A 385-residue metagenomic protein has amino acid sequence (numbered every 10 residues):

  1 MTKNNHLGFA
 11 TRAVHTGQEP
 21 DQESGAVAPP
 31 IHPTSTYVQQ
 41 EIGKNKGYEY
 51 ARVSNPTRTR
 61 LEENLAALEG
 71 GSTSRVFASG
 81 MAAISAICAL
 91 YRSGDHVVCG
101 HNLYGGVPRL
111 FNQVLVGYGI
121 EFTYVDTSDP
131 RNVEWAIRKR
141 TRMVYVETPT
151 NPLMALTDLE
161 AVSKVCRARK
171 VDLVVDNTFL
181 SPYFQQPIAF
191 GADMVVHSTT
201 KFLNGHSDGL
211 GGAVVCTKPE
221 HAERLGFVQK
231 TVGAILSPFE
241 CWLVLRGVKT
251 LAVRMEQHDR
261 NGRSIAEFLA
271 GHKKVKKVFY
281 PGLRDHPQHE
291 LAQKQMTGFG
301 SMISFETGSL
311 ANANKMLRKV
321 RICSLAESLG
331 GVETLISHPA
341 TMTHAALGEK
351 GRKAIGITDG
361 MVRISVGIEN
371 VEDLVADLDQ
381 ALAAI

Functional and structural regions predicted by a protein language model:
T2-K3, H15, S74-K274, F279 (+1 more regions): Conserved PLP-enzyme active-site core in the AAT-like
T2-N55, L61-N64: N-terminal "arm"/small-domain region of PLP-dependent enzymes with the aminotransferase-like
T36-S85, L90, G106-Q113: Conserved N-terminal alpha-helix of the aminotransferase class I/II PLP-enzyme fold
T36-Y37, I42, C216-H221, V248 (+1 more regions): Short loop segments at secondary-structure junctions
N112-Q113, E121-T123, K139-R142, R254 (+3 more regions): PLP-dependent enzyme catalytic core of the Aspartate aminotransferase-like
V232-G233, V320-G330, A381-I385: A common structural junction motif
V244-V253, G300-G308, R363-G367: Short, well-ordered beta-strand elements within core beta-sheets of diverse protein domains
R263-E327, L347-E349, K353: Conserved small-domain helix->loop->beta segment predominantly found in fold-type I
